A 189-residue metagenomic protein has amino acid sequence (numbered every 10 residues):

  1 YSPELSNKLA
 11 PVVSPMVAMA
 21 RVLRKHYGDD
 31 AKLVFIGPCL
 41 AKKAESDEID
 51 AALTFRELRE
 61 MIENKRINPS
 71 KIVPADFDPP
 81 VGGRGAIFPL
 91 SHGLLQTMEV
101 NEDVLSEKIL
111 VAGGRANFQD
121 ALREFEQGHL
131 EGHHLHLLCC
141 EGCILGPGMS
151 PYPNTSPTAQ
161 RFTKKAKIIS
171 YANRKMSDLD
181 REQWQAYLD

Functional and structural regions predicted by a protein language model:
Y1-L188: Iron-sulfur-associated redox domains of electron-transfer enzymes in respiratory and anaerobic energy metabolism
